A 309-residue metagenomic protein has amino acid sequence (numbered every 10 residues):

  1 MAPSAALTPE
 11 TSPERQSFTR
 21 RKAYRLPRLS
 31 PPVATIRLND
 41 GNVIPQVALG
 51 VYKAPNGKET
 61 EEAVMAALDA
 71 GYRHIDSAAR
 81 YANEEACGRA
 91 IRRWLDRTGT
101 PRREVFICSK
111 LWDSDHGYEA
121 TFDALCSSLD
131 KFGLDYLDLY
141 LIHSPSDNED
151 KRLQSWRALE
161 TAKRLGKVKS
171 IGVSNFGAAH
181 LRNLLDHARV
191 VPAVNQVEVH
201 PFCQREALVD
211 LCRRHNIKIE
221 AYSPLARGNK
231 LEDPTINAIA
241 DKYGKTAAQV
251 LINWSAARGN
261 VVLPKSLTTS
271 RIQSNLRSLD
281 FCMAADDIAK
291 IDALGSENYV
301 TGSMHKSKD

Functional and structural regions predicted by a protein language model:
A2-V105, A226, S307-K308: N-terminal binding-site loop/beta-alpha segment at the start of enzyme catalytic domains that lines or forms
V33, V64, E84, G88-R92 (+6 more regions): Generic structural signal for well-ordered alpha-helices, preferentially at hydrophobic/aromatic core positions
L38-N39, G88-R102, C126-G133, L185-A188 (+1 more regions): Acidic (Asp/Glu)-rich catalytic clusters
A54-K58, A78-A86, S114-E119, D147-D150 (+2 more regions): Acidic-and-aromatic substrate-binding clefts and catalytic sites of carbohydrate-active enzymes
P55-L68, G117-K131, L181-R182, C203-Q204: Short, acidic/polar
P101-D115, D138-P145, V199: A short, structured active-site edge motif that brings together acidic residues
T121-I142, T161-L165, I217: CE4/NodB-like, metal-dependent polysaccharide N-deacetylase domain that modifies extracellular/periplasmic N-acetylated
S144-D309: Beta/alpha (TIM)-barrel catalytic core signal, keyed to glycine-rich beta->alpha loops juxtaposed to Asp/Glu that bind
